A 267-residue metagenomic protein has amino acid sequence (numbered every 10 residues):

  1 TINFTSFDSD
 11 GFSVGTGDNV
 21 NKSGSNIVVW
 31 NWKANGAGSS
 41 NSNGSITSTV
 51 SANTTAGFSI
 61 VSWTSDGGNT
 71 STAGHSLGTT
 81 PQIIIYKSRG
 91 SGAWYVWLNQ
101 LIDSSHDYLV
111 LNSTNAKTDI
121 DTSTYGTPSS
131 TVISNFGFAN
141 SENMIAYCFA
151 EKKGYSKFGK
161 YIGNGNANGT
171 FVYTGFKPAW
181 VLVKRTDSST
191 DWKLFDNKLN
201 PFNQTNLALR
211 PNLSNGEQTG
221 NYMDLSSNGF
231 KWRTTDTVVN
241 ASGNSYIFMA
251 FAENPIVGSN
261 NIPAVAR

Functional and structural regions predicted by a protein language model:
T1-R267: Surface-exposed molecular-recognition determinants
